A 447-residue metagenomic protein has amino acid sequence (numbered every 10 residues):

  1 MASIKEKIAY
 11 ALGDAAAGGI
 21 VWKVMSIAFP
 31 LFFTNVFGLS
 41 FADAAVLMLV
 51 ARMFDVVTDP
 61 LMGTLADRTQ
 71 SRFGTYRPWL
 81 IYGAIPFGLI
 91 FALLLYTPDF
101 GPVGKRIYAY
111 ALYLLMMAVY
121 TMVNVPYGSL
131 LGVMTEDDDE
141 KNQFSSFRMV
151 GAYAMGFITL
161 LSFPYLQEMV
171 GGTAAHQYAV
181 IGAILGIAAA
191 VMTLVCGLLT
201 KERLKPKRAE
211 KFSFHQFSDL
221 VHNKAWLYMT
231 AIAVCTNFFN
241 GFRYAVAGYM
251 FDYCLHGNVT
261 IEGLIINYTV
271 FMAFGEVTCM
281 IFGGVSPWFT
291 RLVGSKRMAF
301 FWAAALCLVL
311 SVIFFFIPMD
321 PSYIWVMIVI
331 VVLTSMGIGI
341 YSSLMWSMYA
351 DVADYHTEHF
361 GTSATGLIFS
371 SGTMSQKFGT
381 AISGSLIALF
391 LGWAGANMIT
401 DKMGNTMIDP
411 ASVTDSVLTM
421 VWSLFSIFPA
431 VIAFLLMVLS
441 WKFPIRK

Functional and structural regions predicted by a protein language model:
M1-K447: Membrane-embedded alpha-helical bundles of multi-pass transporters/translocases, especially carrier/permease families
